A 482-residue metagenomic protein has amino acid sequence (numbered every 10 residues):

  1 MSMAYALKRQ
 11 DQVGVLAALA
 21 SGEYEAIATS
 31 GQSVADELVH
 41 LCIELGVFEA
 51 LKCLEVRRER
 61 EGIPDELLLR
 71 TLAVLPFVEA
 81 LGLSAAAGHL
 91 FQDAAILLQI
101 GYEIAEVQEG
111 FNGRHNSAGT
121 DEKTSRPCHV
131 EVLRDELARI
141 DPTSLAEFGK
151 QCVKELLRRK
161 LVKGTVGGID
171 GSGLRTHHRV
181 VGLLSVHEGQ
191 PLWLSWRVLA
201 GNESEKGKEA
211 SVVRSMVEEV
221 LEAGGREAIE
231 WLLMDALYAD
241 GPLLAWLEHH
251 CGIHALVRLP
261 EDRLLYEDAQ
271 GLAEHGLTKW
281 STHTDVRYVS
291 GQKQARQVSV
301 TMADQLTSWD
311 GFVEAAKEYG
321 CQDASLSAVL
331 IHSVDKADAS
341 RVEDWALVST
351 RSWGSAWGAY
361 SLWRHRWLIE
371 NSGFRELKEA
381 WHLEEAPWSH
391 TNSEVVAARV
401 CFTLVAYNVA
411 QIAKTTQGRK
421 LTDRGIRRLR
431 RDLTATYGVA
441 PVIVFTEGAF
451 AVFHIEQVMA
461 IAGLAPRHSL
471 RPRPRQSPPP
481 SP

Functional and structural regions predicted by a protein language model:
M1-R57: Basic, low-complexity segments
I27-G31, D93, G101-A105, H275-K317 (+1 more regions): A short, flexible helix-boundary coil/loop motif
V34, T176-V180, S340-E343: Short, flexible loop/turn motifs enriched in small residues
I43-F48, V56-H254: Conserved, well-structured functional cores that handle cations and Mg-NTP chemistry
R57-L68, A337-D338, P387-V400: Structural motif
L67-R70, E343, G373, A397-V405: Catalytic-loop motifs flanking and including active-site residues across diverse enzymes
L199-A328: An internal, acidic/charged active-site-proximal segment that coordinates divalent cations and/or engages
G354-S389: Short amphipathic alpha-helical "interface-anchor" segments enriched in bulky aromatics
